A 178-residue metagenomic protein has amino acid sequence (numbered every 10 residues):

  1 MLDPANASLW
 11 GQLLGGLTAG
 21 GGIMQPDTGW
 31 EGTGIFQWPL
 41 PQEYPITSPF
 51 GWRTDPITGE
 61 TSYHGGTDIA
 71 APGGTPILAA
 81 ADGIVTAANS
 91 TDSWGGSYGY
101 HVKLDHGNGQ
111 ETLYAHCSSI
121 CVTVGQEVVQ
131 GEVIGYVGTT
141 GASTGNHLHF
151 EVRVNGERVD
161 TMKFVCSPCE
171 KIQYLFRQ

Functional and structural regions predicted by a protein language model:
L2-A79, C166, K171-Q178: Extracytoplasmic/periplasmic cell wall- or extracellular glycan-interacting regions that localize and scaffold envelope
I46, I69, G83, G131 (+2 more regions): Terminal peptide-recognition signature
S48, A71, A87, H116-S119 (+1 more regions): A residue-level detector for short acidic-glycine micro-motifs
T58, D92-W94, T139-A142: Short consensus segments that form the blades of beta-propeller domains, in both extracellular/periplasmic
S62-G65, A79-C121, N146-V152: Zn2+-dependent peptidoglycan hydrolase active-site motif and core
I69, Y100-L104, V129-S143: Short hydrophobic beta/alpha edge segments that flank linear recognition/processing sites
P76-A87, V122-V137: Short, well-structured beta-strand-loop connectors
T123-E132, E151-Q178: Acidic, glycine-rich catalytic/binding loops that coordinate metals and/or anionic ligands
